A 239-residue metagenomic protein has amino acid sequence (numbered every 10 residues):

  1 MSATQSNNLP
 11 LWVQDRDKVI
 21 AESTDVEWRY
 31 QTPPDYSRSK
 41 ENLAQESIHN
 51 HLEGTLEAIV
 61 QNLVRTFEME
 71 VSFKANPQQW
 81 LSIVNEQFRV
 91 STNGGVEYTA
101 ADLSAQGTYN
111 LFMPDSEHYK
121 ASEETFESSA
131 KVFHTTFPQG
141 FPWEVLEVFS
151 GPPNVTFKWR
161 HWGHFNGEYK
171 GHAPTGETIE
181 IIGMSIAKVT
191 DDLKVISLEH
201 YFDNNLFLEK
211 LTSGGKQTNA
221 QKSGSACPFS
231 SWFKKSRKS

Functional and structural regions predicted by a protein language model:
M1-S239: C-terminal and inter-domain tail/linker signature
